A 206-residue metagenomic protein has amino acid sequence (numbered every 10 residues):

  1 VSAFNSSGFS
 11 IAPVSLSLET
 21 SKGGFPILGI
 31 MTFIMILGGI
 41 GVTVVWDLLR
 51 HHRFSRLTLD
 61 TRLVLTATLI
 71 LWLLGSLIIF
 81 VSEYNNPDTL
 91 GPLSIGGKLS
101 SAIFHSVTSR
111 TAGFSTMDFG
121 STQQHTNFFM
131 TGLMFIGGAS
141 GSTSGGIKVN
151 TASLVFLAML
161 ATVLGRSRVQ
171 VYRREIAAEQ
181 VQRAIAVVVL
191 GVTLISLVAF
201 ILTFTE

Functional and structural regions predicted by a protein language model:
V1-E206: Membrane-proximal intracellular helices of multi-pass ion channels
